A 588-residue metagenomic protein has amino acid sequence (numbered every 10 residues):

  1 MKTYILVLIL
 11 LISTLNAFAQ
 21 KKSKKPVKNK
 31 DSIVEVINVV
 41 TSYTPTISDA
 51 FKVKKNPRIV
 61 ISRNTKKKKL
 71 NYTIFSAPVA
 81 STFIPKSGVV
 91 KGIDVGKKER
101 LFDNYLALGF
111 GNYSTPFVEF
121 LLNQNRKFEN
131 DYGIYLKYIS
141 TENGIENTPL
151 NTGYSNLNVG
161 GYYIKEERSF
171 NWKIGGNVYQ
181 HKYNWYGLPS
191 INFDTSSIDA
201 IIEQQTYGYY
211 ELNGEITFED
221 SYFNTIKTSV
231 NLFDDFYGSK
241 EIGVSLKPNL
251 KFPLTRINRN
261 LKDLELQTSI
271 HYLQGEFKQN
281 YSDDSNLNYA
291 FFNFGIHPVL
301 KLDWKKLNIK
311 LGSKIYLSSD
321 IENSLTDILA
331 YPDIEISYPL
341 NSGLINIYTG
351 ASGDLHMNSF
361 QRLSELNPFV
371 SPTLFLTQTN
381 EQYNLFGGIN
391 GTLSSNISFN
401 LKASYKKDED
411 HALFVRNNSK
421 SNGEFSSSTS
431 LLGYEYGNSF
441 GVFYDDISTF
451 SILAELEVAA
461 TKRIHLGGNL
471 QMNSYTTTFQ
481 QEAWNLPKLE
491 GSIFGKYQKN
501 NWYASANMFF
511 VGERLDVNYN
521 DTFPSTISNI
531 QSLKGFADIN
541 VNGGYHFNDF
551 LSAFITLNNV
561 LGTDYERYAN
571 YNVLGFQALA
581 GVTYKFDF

Functional and structural regions predicted by a protein language model:
L6, L101, L106-G109, N308-F588: Exposed, low-structure sequence patches enriched in small/polar residues
Q20-G96: N-terminal periplasmic/intermembrane-space "pro-region" immediately following the signal or transit peptide
K86-G88, K97-L106, F110-E146, N151-L157: Outer-membrane beta-barrel translocator/receptor signature
D94-L101, R126-E129, E166-N171, F218-N224 (+7 more regions): Short loop/turn motifs that connect adjacent beta-strands in outer-membrane beta-barrel proteins
F120, V159-G161, L212-I216, V244-F252 (+7 more regions): Membrane-embedded beta-strands of outer-membrane beta-barrel proteins, especially the hydrophobic/small aromatic
Q124-I145, S269-L273, Y289-D320, A459-S474: Surface-exposed extracellular loop regions of Gram-negative outer-membrane beta-barrel proteins
T141-Y154, N158, G175-G243: Flexible loop and strand-edge segments within Gram-negative outer membrane beta-barrel domains
Q204-E215, S229-K306, G441: Outer-membrane beta-barrel transmembrane domain signature of Gram-negative proteins, especially the mid-to-C-terminal
